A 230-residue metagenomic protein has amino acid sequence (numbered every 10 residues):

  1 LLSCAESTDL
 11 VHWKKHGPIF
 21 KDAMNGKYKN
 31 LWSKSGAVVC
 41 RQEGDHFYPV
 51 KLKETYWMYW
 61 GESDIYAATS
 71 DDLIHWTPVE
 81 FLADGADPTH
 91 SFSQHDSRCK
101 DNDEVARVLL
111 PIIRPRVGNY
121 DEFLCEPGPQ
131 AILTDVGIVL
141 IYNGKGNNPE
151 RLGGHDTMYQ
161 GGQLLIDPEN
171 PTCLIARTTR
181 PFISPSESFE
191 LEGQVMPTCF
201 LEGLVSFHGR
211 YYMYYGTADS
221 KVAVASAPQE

Functional and structural regions predicted by a protein language model:
L1-F123, I132-Q194, H208-Y211, Y215-E230: Beta-rich carbohydrate-recognition and catalytic domains
D121-P127, P197-F200: Donor nucleotide-activated moiety binding/catalytic core segment of transferases that use nucleotide-activated donors
F189-L191, C199-G203: Short glycine-rich, acidic/polar surface loops and turns
